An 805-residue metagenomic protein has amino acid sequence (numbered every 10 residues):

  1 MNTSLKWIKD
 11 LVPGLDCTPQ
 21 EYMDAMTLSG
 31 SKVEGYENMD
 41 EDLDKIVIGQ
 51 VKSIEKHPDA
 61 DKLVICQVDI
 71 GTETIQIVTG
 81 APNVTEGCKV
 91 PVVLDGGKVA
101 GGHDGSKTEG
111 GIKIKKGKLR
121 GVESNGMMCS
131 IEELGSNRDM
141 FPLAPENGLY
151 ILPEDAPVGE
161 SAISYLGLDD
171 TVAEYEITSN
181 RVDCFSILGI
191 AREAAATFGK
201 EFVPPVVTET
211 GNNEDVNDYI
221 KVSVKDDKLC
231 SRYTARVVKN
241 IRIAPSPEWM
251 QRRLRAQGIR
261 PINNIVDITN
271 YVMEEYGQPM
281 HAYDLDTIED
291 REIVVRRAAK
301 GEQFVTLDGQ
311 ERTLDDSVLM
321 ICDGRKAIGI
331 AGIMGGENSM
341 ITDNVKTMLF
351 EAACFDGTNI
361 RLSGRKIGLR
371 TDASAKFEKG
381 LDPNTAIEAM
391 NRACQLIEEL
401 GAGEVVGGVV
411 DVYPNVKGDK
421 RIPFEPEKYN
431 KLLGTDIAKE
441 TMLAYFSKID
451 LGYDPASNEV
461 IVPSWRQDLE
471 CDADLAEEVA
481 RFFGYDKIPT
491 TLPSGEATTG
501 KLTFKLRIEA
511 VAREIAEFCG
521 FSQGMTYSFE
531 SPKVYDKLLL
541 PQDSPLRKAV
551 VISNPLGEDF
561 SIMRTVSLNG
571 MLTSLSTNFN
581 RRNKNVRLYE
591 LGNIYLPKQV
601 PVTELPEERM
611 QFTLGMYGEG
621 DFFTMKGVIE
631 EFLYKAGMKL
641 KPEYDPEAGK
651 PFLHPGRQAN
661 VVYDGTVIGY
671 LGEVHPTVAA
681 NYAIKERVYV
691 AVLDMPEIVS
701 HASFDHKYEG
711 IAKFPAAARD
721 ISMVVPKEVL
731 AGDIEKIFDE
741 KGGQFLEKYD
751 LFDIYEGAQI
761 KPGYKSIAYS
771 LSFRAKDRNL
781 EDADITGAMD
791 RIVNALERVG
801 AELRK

Functional and structural regions predicted by a protein language model:
M1-E214, L349, G368, D372 (+3 more regions): Phosphate-backbone binding interfaces of nucleic-acid-interacting proteins
L5, D24, V64, F202-E302: Glycine/proline-enriched, intrinsically flexible loops and inter-domain linkers
D40-D44, E209-N212, A497-L502, T526-P545 (+2 more regions): Beta-rich nucleic-acid/ligand-interaction surfaces
I48-V78, V158, N263, T269-N338: Conserved mixed alpha/beta core segments that line enzyme active sites in large multi-domain catalysts
R120-G135, A144, L149, I163 (+5 more regions): Mobile "lid/hinge" segments at catalytic clefts and subdomain interfaces of large enzymes
F198-V224, G401-Y429, D436: Terminal amphipathic helices with adjacent charged low-complexity linkers/tails
I422-K584, R719, S772-A775, D784-K805: Extended, well-folded interaction surfaces typified by the phenylalanyl-tRNA synthetase beta subunit core
K448-L451, D468, K598-V602, E607-E608 (+2 more regions): A carboxyl-terminal module marker
